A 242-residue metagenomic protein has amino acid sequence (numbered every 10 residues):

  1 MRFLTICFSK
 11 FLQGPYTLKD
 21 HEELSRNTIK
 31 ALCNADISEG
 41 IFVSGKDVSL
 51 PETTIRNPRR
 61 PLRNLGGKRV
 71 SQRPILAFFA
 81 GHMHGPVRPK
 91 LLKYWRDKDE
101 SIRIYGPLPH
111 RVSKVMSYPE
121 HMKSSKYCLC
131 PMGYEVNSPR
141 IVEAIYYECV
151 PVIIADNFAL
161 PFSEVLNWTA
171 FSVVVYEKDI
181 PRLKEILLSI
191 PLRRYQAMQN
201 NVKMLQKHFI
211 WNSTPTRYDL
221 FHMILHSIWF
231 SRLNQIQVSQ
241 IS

Functional and structural regions predicted by a protein language model:
M1-P139, Y147, A155-V165, A170-V174 (+2 more regions): Nucleotide-sugar donor-binding catalytic core of glycosyltransferases
E120, I186-S189: Short amphipathic alpha-helix with an adjacent loop that forms part of the alpha/beta core around
E143: Acidic donor-binding helix in nucleotide-sugar-dependent glycosyltransferases
S172-D179, I186: Short acidic-hydrophobic, aromatic-tinged amphipathic segments that line or gate anion-handling sites
